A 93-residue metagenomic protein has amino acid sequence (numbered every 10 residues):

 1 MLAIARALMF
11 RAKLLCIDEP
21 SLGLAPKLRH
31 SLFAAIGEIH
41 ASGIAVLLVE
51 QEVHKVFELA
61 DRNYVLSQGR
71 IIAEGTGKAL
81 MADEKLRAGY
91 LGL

Functional and structural regions predicted by a protein language model:
M1-L93: Glycine-rich phosphate-binding loops of nucleotide-dependent enzymes
